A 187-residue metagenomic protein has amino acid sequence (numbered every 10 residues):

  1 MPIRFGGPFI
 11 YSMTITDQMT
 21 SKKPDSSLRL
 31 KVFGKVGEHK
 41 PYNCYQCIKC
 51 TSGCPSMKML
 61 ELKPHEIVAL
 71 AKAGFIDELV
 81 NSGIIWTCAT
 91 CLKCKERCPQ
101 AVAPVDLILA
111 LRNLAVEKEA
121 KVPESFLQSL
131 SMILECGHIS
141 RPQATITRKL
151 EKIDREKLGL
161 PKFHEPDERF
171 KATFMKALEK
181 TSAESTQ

Functional and structural regions predicted by a protein language model:
F5-N43, K49-G53, L60-A69, I76 (+1 more regions): Non-ligating segments of multi-cofactor redox enzymes
K40-M57, G83-V102: Cysteine-centered iron-sulfur cluster-binding motifs in ferredoxin-type domains/subunits of redox enzymes
V80: Conserved catalytic/acceptor-binding region of the Class I
